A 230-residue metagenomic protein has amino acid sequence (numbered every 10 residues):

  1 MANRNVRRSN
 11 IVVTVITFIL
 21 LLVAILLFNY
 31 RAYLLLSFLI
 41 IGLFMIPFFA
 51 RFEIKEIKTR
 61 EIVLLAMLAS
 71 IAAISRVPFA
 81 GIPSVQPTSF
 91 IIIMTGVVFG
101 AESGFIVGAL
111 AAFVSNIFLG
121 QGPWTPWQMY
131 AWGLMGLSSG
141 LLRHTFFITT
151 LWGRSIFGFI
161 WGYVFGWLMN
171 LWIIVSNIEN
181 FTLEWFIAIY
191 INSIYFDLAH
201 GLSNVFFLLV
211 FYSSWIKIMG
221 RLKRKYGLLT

Functional and structural regions predicted by a protein language model:
A2-I41, T125-W127, A131, L141-T230: Membrane-embedded alpha-helical hairpins and interfacial helices in multi-pass inner-membrane proteins
A2-I93: Hydrophobic transmembrane alpha-helices
F28-Y33, F99-G104, Q121-G122: Transmembrane helix interruption/hinge and helix-loop junction motifs
I46-R51, T88-G104, S138-R143: Generic transmembrane alpha-helix motif of multi-pass integral membrane proteins
K58-E61, A101-I106, F147-W152: Membrane-helix interface segments
A66, S70, F90, M94 (+9 more regions): Residue-level signature of the transmembrane alpha-helical core of multi-pass small-molecule transporters
A73-T88, A109-R143: Interfacial aromatic-anchored transmembrane helix boundaries in multi-pass membrane proteins
A73-V77, A101, F105, A109 (+6 more regions): Transmembrane alpha-helical segments of multi-pass membrane transport proteins and ion-pumping complexes
